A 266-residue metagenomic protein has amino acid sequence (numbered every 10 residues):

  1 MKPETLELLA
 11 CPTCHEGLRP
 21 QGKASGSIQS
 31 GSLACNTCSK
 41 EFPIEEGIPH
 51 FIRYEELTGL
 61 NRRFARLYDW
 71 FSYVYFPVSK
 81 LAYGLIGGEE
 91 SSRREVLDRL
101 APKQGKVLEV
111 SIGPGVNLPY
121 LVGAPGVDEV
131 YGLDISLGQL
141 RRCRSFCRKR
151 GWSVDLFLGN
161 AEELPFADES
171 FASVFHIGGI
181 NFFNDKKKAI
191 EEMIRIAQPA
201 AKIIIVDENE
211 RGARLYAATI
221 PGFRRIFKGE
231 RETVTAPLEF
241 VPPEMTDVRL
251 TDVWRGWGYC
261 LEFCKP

Functional and structural regions predicted by a protein language model:
M1-A65: N-terminal auxiliary segments of SAM/dcSAM-dependent transferases
E7, I52-P102, V116-Y120, Q139-R142 (+2 more regions): Conserved class I S-adenosyl-L-methionine
K106-E163: Class I SAM-dependent methyltransferase SAM/SAH-binding core
D134-I135, D185, E208: Short beta->alpha hinge that forms the Motif I/post-I loop of the SAM-binding pocket
E162-S173: A short acidic, Gly/Pro-enriched loop at the edge of an enzyme's catalytic core that lines a small-molecule cofactor
A172-D185: A short SAM/SAH-binding and catalytic strip from SAM-dependent methyltransferases
K187-P199: A short glycine-rich, Lys/Arg-flanked "PGG" loop and its adjoining helix->strand segment in the class I
I204-E262: C-terminal alpha-helical "lid/dimerization" subdomain adjacent to the S-adenosyl-L-methionine
